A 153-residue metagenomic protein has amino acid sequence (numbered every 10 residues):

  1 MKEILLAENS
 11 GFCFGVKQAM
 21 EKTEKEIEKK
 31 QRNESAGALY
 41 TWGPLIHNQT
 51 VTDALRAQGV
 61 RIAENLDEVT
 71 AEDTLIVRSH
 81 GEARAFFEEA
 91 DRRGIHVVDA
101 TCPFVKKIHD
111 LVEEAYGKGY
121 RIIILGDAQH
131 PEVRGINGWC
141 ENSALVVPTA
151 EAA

Functional and structural regions predicted by a protein language model:
M1-A153: The feature marks the mature, well-folded catalytic cores of soluble enzymes
